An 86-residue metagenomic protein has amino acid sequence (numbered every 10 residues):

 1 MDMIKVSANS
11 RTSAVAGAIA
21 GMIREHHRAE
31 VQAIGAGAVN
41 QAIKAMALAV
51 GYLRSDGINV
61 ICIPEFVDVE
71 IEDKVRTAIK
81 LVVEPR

Functional and structural regions predicted by a protein language model:
M1-D2, R86: Low-complexity, interaction-prone regions
D2-R28, A42, M46, V50 (+1 more regions): Conserved mixed alpha/beta catalytic, RNA-binding, or beta-rich assembly cores of soluble enzyme, regulatory
S10, I34-G37: Short beta->alpha linker loops
A36-C62: Short, hydrophobic/π-rich interface segment
R54-R86: C-terminal edge-of-domain segments
